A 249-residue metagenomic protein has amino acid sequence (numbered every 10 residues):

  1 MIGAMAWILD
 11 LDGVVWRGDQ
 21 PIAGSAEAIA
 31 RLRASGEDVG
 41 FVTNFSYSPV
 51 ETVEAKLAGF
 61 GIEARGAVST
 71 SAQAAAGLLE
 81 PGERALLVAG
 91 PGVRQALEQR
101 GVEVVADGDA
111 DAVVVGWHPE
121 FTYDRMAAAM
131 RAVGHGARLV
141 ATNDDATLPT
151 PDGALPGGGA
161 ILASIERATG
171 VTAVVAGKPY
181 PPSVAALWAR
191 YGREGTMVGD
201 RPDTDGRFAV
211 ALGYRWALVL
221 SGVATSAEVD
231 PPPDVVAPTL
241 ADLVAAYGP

Functional and structural regions predicted by a protein language model:
M1-E27, R31-E37, S46-S69, Q73-P249: Asp-based, Mg2+/Mn2+-dependent phosphohydrolase catalytic module
